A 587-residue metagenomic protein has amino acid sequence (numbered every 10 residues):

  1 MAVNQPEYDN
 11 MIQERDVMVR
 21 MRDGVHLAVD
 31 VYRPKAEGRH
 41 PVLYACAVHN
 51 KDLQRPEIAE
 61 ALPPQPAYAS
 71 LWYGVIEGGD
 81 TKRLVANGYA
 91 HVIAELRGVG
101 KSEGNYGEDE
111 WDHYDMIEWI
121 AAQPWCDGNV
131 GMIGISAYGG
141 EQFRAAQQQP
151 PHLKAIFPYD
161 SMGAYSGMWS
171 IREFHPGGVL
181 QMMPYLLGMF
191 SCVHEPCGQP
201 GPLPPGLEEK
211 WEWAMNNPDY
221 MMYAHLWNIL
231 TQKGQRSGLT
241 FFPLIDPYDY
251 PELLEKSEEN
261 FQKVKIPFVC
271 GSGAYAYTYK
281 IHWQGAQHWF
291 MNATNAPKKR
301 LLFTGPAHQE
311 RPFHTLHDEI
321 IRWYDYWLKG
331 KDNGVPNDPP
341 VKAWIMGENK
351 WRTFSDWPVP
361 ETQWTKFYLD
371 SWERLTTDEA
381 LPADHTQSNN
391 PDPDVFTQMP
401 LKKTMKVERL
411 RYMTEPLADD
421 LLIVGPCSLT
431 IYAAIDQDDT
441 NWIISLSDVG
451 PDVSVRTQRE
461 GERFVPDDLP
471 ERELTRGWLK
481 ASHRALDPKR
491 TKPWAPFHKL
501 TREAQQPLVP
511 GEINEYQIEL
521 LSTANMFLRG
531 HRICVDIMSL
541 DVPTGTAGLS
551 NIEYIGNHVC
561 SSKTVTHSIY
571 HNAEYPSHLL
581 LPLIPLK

Functional and structural regions predicted by a protein language model:
A2-G38, V42, M413, L417-D419 (+2 more regions): N-terminal cap/lid segment of alpha/beta-hydrolase-fold proteins
G38, V42-A121, I171-R172, P451 (+4 more regions): Cap/lid segment of the alpha/beta-hydrolase catalytic domain
A67-S70, G74-T81, A86, Q147-K263: Accessory cap/linker subdomain of secreted extracellular hydrolases
P124-S136: Alpha/beta-hydrolase fold nucleophile elbow
G134-R144: Glycine-rich nucleophile elbow surrounding the catalytic serine of serine-hydrolase chemistry
P205-M221, P306-K587: C-terminal, loop-rich substrate-recognition/catalytic regions characterized by aromatic stacking residues
V264, C270-S272: Short beta-strand/loop motif that positions the catalytic acidic residue of the alpha/beta-hydrolase fold
T294-H308: Catalytic histidine neighborhood in serine/cysteine hydrolases with alpha/beta-hydrolase-type architecture
